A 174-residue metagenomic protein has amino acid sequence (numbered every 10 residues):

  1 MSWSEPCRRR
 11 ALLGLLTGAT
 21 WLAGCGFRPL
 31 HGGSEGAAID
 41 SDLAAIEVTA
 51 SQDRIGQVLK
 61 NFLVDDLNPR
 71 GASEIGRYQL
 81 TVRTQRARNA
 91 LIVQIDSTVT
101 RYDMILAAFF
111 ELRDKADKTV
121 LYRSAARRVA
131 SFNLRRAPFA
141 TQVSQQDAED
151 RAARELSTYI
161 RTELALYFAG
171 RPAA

Functional and structural regions predicted by a protein language model:
M1-G24: N-terminal secretory signal peptides and thylakoid transit peptides that target proteins across membranes
S2, V48-I55, V64, S73 (+4 more regions): Acidic, proline/glycine-rich low-complexity intrinsically disordered segments
A19-S41: Bacterial Sec signal peptide processing site at the extreme N-terminus
S34-R54: Post-signal peptide N-terminal segment of mature Sec-exported envelope proteins
R70-R77, T81-A125, A130-D147: Surface-exposed short loop/turn segments
V143-A174: C-terminal/domain-edge helix-coil "capping" segments
